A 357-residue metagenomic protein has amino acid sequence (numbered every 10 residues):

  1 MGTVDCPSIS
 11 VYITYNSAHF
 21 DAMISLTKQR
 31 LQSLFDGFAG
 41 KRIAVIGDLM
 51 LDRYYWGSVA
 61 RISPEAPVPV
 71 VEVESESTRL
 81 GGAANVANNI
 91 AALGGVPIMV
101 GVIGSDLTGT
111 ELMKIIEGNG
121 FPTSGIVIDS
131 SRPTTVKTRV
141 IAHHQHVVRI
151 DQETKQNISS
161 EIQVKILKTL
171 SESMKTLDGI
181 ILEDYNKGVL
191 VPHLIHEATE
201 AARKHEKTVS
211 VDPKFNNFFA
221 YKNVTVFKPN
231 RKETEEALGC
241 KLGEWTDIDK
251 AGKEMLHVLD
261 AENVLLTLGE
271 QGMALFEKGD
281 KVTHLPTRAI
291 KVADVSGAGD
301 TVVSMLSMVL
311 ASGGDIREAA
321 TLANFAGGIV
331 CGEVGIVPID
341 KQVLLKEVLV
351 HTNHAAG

Functional and structural regions predicted by a protein language model:
G2-P7, A18: N-terminal amphipathic/hydrophobic targeting modules at extreme N-termini, encompassing cleavable Sec/SRP-type signal
V11-A22: Short, Lys/Arg-enriched N-terminal segments with co-localized hydrophobic residues within the first ~10-30 amino acids
M23-A60: Positively charged, low-complexity intrinsically disordered leader regions
I24-F35, P64, V68-T135, E347-L349: Substrate-binding N-lobe of the ribokinase-like
I126-R132, R139-M174: Conserved phosphate-binding/catalytic loop of the ribokinase/pfkB sugar-kinase fold
L177-V189: Short acidic, glycine-rich surface-loop motifs adjacent to enzyme active sites
G188, P192-V282: Conserved phosphate/ATP/ADP-binding segment of small-molecule kinases
L259-E262, R288-H351: Conserved post-catalytic alpha-helical subdomain immediately downstream of the catalytic base and nucleotide-binding
